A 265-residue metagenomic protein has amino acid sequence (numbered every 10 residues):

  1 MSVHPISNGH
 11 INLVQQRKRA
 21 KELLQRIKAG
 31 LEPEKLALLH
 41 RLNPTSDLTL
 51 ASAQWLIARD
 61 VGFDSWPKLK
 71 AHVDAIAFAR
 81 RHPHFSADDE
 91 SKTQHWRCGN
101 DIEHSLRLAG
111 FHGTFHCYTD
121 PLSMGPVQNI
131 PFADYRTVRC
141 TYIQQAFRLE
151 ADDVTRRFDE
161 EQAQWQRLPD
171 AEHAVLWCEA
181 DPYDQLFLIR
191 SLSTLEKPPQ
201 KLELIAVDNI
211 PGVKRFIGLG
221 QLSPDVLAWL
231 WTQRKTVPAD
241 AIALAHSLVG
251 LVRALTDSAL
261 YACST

Functional and structural regions predicted by a protein language model:
M1-R81: Intrinsically disordered, low-complexity eukaryotic regions enriched in glycine, serine and charged residues
P83-D153: A structured, charge-rich N-terminal accessory region that forms the first stable segment of a protein and links
H104-L108, V127-Q128, D184-L192, V213-I217: A short acidic (Asp/Glu
H112-T114, R190-L204: A short alpha->loop->secondary-structure connector
H116-S123, Q200-G212: A generic structural motif
A146-T194: Long, hydrophobic/aromatic-enriched structural stretches that serve as scaffold segments
I205-V226: Short, conserved secondary-structure transition motifs
Q221-T265: A conserved mid-domain beta-alpha-beta active-site/ligand-binding segment of alpha/beta enzyme cores
